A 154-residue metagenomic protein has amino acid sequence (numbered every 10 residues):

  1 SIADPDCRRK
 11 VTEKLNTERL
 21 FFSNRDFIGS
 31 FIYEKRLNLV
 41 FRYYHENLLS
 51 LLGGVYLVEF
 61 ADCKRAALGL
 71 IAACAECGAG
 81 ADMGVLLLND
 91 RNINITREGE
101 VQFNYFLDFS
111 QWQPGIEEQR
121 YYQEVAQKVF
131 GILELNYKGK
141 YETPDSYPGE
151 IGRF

Functional and structural regions predicted by a protein language model:
I2-A66: Conserved structural core of kinase catalytic domains
I2-P5, Y44-E46, A73, E98 (+1 more regions): Generic structural motif
R19, G78, L133-N136: Conserved NTP-handling cores and scaffolds of large molecular machines
N38, Y43, A66, E76 (+2 more regions): Broad hydrophobic/π-residue packing in well-ordered secondary structure
A67-I71: Residue(s) on the long, well-ordered alpha-helices that form the structural core of the protein kinase catalytic domain
A72-G84: Protein kinase catalytic-loop region centered on the HRD/HxD motif
M83-V85, D90-F154: C-lobe/activation-segment region of protein kinase-like
